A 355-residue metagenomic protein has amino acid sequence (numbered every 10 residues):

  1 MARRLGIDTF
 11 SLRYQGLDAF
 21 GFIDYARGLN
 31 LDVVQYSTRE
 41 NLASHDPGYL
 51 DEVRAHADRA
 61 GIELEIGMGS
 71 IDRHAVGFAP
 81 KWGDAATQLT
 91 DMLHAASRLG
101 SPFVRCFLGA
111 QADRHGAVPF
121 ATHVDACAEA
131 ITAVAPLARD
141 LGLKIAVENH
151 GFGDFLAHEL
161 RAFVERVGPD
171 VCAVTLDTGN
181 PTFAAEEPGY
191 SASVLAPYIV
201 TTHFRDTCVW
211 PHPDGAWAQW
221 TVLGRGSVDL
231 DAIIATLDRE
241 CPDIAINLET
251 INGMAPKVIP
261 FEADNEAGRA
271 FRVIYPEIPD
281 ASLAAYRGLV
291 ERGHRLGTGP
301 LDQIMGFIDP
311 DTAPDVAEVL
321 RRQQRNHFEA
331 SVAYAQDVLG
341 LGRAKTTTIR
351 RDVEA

Functional and structural regions predicted by a protein language model:
A2-G6, S11, A19-R27, A157-A173 (+1 more regions): Histidine-acidic metal/acid-base catalytic patches
G6, V33, A146-E148, T175 (+1 more regions): Generic enzyme active-site microenvironment
L12-L17, S37-Y49, D72-D84, A112-G116 (+4 more regions): Acidic-and-aromatic substrate-binding clefts and catalytic sites of carbohydrate-active enzymes
G16, G21, H56-R59, E63-L64 (+3 more regions): Active-site acidic/histidine proton-transfer and metal-coordination neighborhood in alpha/beta enzyme cores
L29, S37, R98-L99, P197: Structural motif
D32, P102, V200: Receiver (REC) domain switch/active-site residues of two-component response regulators
Q35, E65-I66, R105, A146 (+2 more regions): Conserved beta-strand positions in the central sheet of alpha/beta enzyme cores
H45-G61: Aromatic-lined substrate-binding rim segments of carbohydrate-active enzymes
